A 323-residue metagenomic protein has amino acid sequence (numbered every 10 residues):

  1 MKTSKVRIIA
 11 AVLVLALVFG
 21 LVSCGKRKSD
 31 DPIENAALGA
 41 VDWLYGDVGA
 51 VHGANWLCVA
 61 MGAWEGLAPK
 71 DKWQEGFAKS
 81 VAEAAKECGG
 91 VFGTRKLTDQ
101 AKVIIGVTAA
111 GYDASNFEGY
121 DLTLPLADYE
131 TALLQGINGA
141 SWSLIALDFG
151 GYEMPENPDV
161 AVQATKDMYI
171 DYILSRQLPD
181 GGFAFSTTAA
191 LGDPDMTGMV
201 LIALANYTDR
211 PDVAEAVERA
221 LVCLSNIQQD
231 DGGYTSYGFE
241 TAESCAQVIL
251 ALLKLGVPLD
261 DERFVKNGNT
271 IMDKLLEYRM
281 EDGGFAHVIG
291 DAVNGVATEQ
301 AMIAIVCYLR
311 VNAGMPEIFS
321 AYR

Functional and structural regions predicted by a protein language model:
K2-I9: Bacterial N-terminal signal peptides that target proteins for export
G20-S23: C-terminal motif of bacterial Sec signal peptides marking the signal peptidase cleavage site
K26-K28, L38-W43, G150-N157, D171-S175 (+3 more regions): Helix-boundary/low-complexity linker signature
R27-G39, K274, I289-R323: Terminal, non-catalytic domain-edge segments
A37, Q74, G119-T123, K166 (+4 more regions): Core helices of alpha-solenoid repeat scaffolds
W43-A50, G76-R95, L126-T131: Internal amphipathic alpha-helical repeat/solenoid segments
G46-P69, V91-S115, A132-K166, L178-E218 (+3 more regions): An alpha-helical repeat/solenoid feature that recognizes helix-turn-helix modules
